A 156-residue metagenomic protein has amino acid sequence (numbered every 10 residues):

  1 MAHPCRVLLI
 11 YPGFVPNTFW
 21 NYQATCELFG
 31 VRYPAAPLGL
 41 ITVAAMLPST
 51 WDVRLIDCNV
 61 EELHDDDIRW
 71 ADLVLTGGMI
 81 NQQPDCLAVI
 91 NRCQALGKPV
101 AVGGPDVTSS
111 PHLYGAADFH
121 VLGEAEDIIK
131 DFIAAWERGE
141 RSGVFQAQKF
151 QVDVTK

Functional and structural regions predicted by a protein language model:
A2-K156: Acidic, low-complexity intrinsically disordered segments
